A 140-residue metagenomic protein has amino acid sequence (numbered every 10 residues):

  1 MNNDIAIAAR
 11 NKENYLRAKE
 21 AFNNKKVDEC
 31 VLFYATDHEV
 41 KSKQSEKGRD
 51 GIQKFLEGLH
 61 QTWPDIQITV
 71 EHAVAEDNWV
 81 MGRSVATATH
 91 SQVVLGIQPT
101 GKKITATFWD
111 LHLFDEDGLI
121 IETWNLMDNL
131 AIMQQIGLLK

Functional and structural regions predicted by a protein language model:
M1-K140: C-terminal and inter-domain tail/linker signature
